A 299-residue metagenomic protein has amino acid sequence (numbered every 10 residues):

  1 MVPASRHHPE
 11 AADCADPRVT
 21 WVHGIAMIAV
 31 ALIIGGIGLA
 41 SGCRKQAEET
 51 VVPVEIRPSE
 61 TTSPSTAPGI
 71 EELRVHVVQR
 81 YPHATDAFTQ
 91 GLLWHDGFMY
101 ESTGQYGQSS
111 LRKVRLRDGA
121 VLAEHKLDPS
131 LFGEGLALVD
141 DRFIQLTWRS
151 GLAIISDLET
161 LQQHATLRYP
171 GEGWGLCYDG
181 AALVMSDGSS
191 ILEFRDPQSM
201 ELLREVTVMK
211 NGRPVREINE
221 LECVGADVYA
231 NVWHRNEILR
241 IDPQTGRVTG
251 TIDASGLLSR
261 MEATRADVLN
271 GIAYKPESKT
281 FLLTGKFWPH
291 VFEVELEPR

Functional and structural regions predicted by a protein language model:
C43-Q46: Bacterial signal peptide processing site
P64-T85, L116-A120: A short helix->beta-strand "capping" segment at the edge of beta-propeller domains
V78-S110, H125-A137: Beta-strand-rich domains and repeat architectures in extracellular enzymes and scaffolds, especially beta-propellers
R80-T85, H125-P129, A165-P170, T207-R213 (+2 more regions): Surface loop/turn motifs at the tips and blade-to-blade linkers of beta-strand repeat domains
T89, I218, R265-A273: Signature of short aromatic-glycine-proline-rich micro-motifs recurring in repeat-based ectodomains
D96-G97, D140-D141, G180-A181, G225-A226 (+1 more regions): Short coil/turn segments that connect the beta-strands within blades of beta-propeller domains
Y100-Q105, F143-S150, M185-S189, A230-H234 (+1 more regions): Conserved beta-strand positions in repeat-built beta-propeller and related beta-rich domains
R115-G119, D157-L161, P197-M200, D242-G246 (+1 more regions): Short loop/turn segments that connect beta-strands within beta-propeller blades
